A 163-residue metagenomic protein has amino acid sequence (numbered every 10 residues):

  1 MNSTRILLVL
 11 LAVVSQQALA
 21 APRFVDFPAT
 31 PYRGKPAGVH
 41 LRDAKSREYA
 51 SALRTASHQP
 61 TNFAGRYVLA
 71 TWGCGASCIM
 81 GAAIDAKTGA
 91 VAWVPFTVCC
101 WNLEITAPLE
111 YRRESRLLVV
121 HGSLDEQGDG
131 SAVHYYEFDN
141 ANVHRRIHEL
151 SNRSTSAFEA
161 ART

Functional and structural regions predicted by a protein language model:
M1-L7: Bacterial N-terminal signal peptides that target proteins for export
S15-Q17: N-terminal signal peptide c-region/cleavage motif recognized by signal peptidases
A21-C74: N-terminal secretory signal peptides
A21-K35, V39, Y111-T163: Acidic, small-residue rich beta-repeat scaffolds with periodic aromatic anchors
A56-N62, A107-E114: Structural signature of eukaryotic scaffold interfaces centered on beta-propeller domains
W72-V91: Beta-propeller domains
A76-G81, N102-T106, D129-A132: Short, surface-exposed coil-to-beta transition loops
T97-N102, S151-S154: Short coil/turn segments at the loop-to-beta-strand junctions that recur within blades of beta-propeller repeat folds
